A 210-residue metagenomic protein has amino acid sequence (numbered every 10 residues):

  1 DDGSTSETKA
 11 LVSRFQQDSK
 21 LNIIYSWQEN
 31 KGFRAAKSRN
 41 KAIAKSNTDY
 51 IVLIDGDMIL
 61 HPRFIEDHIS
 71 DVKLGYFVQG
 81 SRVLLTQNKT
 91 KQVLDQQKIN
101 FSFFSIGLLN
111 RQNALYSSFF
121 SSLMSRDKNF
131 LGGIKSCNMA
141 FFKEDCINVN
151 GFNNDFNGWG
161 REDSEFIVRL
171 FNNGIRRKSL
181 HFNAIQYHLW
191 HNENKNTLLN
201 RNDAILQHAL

Functional and structural regions predicted by a protein language model:
D1-L11, G32, M58: A conserved acidic beta->alpha catalytic loop
E29-S46, R63: Glycine-rich, basic loop-to-helix element that forms the pyrophosphate-binding segment of sugar-nucleotide handling
I51: Short aromatic/hydrophobic "clamp" motif used to bind/position activated sugar donors
I54, I59-H61, F141, F166: Hydrophobic/aromatic residue at the end of a short beta strand that borders the catalytic acidic motif
R63-F104: Conserved donor NDP-sugar-binding/catalytic core segment of glycosyltransferases
K98-G132: Short, flexible, basic/aromatic active-site loop/helix in glycosyltransferases
G133-I134, N138-N150, F156-R176, H181-F182: A short, conserved alpha-helix in the catalytic core of glycosyltransferases
L180-T197: Active-site donor/metal-binding and catalytic loop motifs of nucleotide-sugar-dependent glycosylation enzymes
